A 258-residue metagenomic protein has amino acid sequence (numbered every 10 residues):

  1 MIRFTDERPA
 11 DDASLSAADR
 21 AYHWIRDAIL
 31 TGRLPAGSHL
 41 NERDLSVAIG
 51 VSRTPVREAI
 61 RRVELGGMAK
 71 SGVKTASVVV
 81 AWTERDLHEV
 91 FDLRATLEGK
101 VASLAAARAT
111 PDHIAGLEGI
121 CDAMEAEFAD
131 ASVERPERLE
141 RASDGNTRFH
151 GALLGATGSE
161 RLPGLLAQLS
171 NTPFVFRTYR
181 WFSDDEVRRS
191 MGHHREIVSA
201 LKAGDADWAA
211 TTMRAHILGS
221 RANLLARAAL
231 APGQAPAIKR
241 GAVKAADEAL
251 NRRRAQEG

Functional and structural regions predicted by a protein language model:
M1-A107, A229-G258: Short linear motifs at protein or domain termini
H39, A167, W181-D184: Short capping/connector residues at structural and topological boundaries
N41, E137-R138, R189, L250: Poly-acidic low-complexity segments
A48, W181-G258: C-terminal regulatory/effector modules of DNA-binding transcriptional regulators
G50-V51, P55, I60, Q168 (+2 more regions): A generic membrane alpha-helix/interface feature
R57, R108-P111, V133-E137, S183-V187 (+1 more regions): Juxtamembrane/interface motifs at transmembrane-helix termini
R85, V90, A102, A107-T178 (+2 more regions): Conserved amphipathic alpha-helical segments that form helical-bundle/coiled-coil interaction surfaces
